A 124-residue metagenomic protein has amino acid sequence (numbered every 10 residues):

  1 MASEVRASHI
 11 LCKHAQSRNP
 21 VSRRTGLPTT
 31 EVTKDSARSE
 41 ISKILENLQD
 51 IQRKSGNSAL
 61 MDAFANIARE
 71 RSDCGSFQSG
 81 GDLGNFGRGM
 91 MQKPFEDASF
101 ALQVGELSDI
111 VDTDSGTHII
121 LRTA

Functional and structural regions predicted by a protein language model:
M1-T33, M91-A124: Proteostasis/folding factors centered on peptidyl-prolyl cis-trans isomerases
I10, I41-I44, I51, I67 (+2 more regions): Weak global preference for isoleucine
E31-S42: Short, cationic low-complexity segments
K43-K93: Peptidyl-prolyl cis-trans isomerase
